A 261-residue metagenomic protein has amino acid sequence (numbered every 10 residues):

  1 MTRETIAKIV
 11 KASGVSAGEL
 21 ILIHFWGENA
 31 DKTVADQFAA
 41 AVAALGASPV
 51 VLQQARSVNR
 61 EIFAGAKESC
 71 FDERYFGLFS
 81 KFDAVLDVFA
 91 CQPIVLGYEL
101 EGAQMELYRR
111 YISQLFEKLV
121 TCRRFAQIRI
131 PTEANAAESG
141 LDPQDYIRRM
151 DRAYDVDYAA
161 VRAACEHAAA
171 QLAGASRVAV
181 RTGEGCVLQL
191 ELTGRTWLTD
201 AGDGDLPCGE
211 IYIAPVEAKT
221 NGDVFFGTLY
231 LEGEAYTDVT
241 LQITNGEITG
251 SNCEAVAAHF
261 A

Functional and structural regions predicted by a protein language model:
M1-N221: Active-site bordering "gate/hinge" segments that shape substrate access to catalytic or cofactor-binding pockets
A17, I243, A255: Short acidic (Asp/Glu) and glycine-rich catalytic loops that position anionic groups and cofactors
G183-G185, G227, T244: Short strand-coil-strand connectors
T196-W197, Y230-E232, V256-A257: Short, catalytically relevant binding-site loops at active-site mouths
V216-T240: Structured beta-strand/loop patches that form or line metal/cofactor-binding pockets in enzymes
Y236-N252: Active-site and channel-lining beta-strand-loop segments that bind or position nucleotide-derived/phosphorylated
G250-A261: Dual-mode signal for accessory low-complexity, basic/Gly-rich regions
